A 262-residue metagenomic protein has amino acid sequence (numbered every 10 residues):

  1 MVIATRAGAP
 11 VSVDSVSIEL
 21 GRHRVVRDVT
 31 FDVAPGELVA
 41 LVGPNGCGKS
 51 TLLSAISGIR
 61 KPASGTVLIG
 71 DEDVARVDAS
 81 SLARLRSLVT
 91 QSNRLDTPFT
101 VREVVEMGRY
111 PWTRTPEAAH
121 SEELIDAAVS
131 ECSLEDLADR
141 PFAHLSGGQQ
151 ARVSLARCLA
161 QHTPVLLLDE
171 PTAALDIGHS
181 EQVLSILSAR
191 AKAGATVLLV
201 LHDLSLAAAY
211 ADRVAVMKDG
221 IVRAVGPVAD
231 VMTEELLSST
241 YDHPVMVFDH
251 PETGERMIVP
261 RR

Functional and structural regions predicted by a protein language model:
V42-P44: The feature captures the beta-strand-to-loop junction immediately N-terminal to the Walker
S57: Helix-to-loop junction immediately C-terminal to a conserved catalytic motif
G65-D73, L82: Conserved ABC transporter NBD signature motif
E106, A119-L137, H162: Conserved ABC ATPase "signature" region
P141-L145, Q149: Conserved ABC ATPase signature
L166-E170: Catalytic Walker B motif of ABC-type/P-loop ATPase nucleotide-binding domains
